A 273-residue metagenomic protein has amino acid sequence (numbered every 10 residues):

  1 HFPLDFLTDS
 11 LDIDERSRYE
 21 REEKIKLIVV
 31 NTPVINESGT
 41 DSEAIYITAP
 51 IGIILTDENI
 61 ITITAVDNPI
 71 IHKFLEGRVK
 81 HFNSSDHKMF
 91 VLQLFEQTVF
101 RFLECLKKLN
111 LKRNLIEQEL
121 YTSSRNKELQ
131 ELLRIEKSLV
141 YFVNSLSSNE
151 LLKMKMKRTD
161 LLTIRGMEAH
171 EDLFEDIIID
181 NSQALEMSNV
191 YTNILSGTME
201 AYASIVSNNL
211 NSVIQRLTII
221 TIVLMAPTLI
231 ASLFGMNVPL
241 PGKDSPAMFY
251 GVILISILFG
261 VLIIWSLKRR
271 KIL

Functional and structural regions predicted by a protein language model:
H1-R165, D176, D180-M187, I272-L273: Peripheral, non-transmembrane regulatory/ligand-interaction domains of membrane transport proteins
F82-N83, R158-F174, V190-V206: Hydrophobic alpha-helical transmembrane segments
R125-E128, H170, L210: The cytosolic transmitter module of two-component sensor histidine kinases
I179-L273: Hydrophobic alpha-helical transmembrane segments and their immediately adjacent juxtamembrane loops
